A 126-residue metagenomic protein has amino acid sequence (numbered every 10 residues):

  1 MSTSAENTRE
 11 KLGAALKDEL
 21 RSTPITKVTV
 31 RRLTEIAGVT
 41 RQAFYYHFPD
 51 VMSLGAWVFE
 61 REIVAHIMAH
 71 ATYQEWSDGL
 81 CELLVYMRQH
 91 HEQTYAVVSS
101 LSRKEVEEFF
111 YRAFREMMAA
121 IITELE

Functional and structural regions predicted by a protein language model:
M1-T23, K27, R32: Basic, helix-initiating cap at the start of DNA-binding domains
L12, L16, F48, G55-F59: DNA major-groove recognition helix of helix-turn-helix
S22-S53: Helix-turn-helix
V28-T29, Y95-V97: Short, hydrophobic secondary-structure boundary micro-motifs
T29-V30, V58-I67: Short, basic, alpha-helical segments at the C-terminal edge of helix-turn-helix-like DNA-binding modules
I67-A96, R103: Hydrophobic alpha-helical connector segments
E82-V85, R103-E126: Amphipathic alpha-helical packing segments from all-alpha helical-bundle domains
